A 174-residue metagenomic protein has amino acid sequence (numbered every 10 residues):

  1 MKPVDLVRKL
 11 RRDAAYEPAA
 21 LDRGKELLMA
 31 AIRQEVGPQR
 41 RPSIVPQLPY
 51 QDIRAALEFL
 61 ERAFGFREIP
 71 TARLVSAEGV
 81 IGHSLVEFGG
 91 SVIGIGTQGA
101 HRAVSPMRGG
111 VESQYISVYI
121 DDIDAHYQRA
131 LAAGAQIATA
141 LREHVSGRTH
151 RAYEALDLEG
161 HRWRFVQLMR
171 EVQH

Functional and structural regions predicted by a protein language model:
M1-K25: A short, acidic loop/turn at secondary-structure junctions
R11-A14, L28, E154, F165-Q167: Sequence-pattern detector for short linear motifs and compositional/periodic biases rather than a specific fold
E26-R33: Phosphopantetheine-dependent thiolation modules in NRPS/PKS and related acyl-activating systems
G37-Q47, L57-E58, F64-D121, Y127-L156 (+1 more regions): Vicinal oxygen chelate
Y50-D52: Conserved beta-strand-loop-alpha-helix junction that forms the acyl-donor binding cleft
E159: C-terminal catalytic core of tyrosine-transesterase DNA break-rejoin enzymes
